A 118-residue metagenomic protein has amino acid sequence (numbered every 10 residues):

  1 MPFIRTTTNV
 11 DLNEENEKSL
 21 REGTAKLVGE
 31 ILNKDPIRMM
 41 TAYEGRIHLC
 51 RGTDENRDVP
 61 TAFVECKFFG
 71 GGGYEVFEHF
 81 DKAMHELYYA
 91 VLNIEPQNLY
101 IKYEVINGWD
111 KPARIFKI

Functional and structural regions predicted by a protein language model:
M1-I118: Interaction-mediating elements
